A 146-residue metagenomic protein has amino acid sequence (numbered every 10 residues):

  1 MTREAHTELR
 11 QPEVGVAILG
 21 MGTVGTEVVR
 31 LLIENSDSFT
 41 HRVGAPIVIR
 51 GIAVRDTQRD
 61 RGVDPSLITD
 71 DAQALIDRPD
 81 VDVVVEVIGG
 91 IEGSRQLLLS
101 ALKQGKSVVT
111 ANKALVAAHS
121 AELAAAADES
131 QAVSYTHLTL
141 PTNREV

Functional and structural regions predicted by a protein language model:
T2-Q104: N-terminal glycine-/serine-/threonine-rich beta1-alpha1-beta2 phosphate-ribose binding loop of Rossmann-like
T26, L115-V116, L138: Gly/Ser/Thr-rich loops at beta-strand to alpha-helix junctions that form or flank small-molecule/cofactor-binding
V63-S66, S130-S134: A short helix-to-beta-strand connector/capping loop
V85-E86, V109-A111, S134-Y135: Short catalytic-loop micro-motif centered on adjacent basic/acidic residues
L102-A118: ADP-ribose/adenylate-binding Rossmann-like module
K113-V133: Rossmann-fold NAD(P)-binding glycine/threonine-rich loop
T136-T142: Conserved small/polar residues in nucleotide/adenosyl-binding loops
